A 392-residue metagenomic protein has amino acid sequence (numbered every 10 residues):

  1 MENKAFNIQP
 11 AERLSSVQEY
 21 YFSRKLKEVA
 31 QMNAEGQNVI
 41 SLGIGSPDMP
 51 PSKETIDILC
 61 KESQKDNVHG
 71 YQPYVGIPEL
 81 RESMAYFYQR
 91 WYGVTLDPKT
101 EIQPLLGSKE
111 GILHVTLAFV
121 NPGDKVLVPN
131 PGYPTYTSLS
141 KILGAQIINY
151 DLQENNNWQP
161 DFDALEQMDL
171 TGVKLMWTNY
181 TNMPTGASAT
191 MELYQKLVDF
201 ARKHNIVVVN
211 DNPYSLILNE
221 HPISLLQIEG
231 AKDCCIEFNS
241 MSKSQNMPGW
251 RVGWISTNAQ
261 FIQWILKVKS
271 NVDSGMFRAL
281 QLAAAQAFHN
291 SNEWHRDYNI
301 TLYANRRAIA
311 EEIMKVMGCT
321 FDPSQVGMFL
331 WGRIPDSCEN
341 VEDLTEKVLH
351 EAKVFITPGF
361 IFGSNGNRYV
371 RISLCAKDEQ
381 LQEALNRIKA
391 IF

Functional and structural regions predicted by a protein language model:
E2-G107, H114, A287-N290, F392: N-terminal small-domain helix-loop-helix segment of the aminotransferase-like
E35, L143, K203-H204, M317 (+1 more regions): Helix C-cap/helix->beta junction micro-motif
A118-S140: Conserved PLP-anchoring active-site segment centered on the Schiff-base-forming lysine
I148, E166, C338, K347-I356 (+1 more regions): PLP-dependent enzyme catalytic core of the Aspartate aminotransferase-like
I148, L152-I223: Active-site phosphate-binding strand-loop segment of PLP-dependent enzymes
G230-A304, A308-E312, A390-F392: Conserved core segment of the aminotransferase class I/II
A285, T301-E311, F321-R333, G366: Conserved glycine-rich beta-strand-loop-beta hairpin in the small C-terminal domain of fold type I
